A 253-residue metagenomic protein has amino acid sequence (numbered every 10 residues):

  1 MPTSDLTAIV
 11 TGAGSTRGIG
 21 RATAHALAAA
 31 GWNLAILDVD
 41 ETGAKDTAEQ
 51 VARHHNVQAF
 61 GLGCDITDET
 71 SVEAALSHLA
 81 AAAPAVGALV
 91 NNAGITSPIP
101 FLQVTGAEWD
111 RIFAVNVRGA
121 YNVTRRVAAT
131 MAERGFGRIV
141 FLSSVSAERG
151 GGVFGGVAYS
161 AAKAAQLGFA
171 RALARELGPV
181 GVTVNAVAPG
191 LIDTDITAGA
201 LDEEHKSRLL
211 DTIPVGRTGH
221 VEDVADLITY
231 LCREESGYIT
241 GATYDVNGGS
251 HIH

Functional and structural regions predicted by a protein language model:
E41-T42, G63-A75, G106, V221-D223: The beta1-alpha1 cofactor-binding region of Rossmann-like NAD(H)/NADP(H)-dependent oxidoreductases
P100-F101, E108-D110, H205-L209: Substrate-binding pocket helix/loop in short-chain dehydrogenase/reductase
T124, A162, A170: Active-site helix of classical SDR
A129, R171, R175-P179, G237: Alpha-helical segment proximal to the catalytic Tyr-Lys
S144: Residue(s) in the substrate-gating loop at a strand-loop-helix junction that position the organic substrate next
I213-V224, E235: A conserved structural motif in NAD(P)-dependent oxidoreductases
T229, T240-H253: Short C-terminal tail/terminal secondary-structure segment of NAD(P)H-dependent dehydrogenase/reductase domains
